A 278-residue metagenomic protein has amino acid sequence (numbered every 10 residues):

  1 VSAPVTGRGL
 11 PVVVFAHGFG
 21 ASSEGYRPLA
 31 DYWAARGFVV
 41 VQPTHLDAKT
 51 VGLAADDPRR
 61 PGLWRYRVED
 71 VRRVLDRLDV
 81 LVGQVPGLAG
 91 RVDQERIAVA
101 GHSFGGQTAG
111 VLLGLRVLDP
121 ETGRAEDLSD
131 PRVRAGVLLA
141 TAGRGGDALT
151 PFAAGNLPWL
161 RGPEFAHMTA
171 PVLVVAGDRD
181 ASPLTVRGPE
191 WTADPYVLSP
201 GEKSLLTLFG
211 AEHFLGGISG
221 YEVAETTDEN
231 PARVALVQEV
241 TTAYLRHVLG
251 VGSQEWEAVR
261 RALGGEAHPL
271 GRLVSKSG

Functional and structural regions predicted by a protein language model:
V1-V13, A34-G37: Domain-level recognition of soluble alpha/beta enzyme cores, biased toward histidine phosphatases/phosphomutases
L10, H17-A21: Active-site glycine-rich loops that stabilize anionic/oxyanionic intermediates across multiple enzyme folds
G18, S103, A140: Catalytic nucleophile serine of serine hydrolases, specifically the conserved "nucleophile elbow" pentapeptide
G20-T50: Short amphipathic alpha-helix adjacent to the substrate-entry channel of hydrolases
R59-Q94, V99, E239: Alpha/beta-hydrolase active-site loop
D76-D79, G106-P120: Short glycine-enriched nucleophile-adjacent loop and the immediately C-terminal alpha-helix near the catalytic center
R124-T207: The feature captures the conserved acid-bearing segment of alpha/beta-hydrolase catalytic domains
G210-E212, I218-G278: Alpha/beta-hydrolase-fold serine-hydrolase catalytic core, especially in secreted/extracellular enzymes
